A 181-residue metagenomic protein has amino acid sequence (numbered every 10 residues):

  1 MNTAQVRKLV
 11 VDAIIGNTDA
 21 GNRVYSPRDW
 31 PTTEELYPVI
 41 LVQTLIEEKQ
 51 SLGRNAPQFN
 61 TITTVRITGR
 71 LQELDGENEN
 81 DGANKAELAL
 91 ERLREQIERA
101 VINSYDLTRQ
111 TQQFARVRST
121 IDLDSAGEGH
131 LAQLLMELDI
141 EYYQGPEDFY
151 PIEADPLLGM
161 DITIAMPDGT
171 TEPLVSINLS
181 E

Functional and structural regions predicted by a protein language model:
M1-Y25, E48-E181: Charged, amphipathic alpha-helical segments and their flanking helix caps
S26-E34: Short acidic low-complexity segments
E35-Q50: A short, hydrophobic beta-strand-centered structural micro-motif
